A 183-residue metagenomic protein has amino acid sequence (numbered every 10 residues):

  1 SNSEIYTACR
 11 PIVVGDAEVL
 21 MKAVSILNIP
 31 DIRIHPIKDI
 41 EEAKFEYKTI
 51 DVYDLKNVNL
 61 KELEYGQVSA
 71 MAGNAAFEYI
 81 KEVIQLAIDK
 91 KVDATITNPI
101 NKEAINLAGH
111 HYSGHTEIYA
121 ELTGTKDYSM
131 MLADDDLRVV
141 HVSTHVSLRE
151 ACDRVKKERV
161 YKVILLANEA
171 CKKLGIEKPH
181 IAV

Functional and structural regions predicted by a protein language model:
S1-H115, E158-A182: Contiguous, glycine/small-aliphatic-enriched amphipathic segments in soluble metabolic enzymes
N59-E64, V140-A151: A short small-residue
I100-K102, H110, D136-L137, H145-L148: Short acidic/polar capping segments at secondary-structure boundaries
E117-K126, V146-K172: Active-site glycine-rich loop that binds ribose-phosphate moieties when present
E121-L137: Short, flexible loop segments at boundaries between secondary-structure elements
L132-V140, T144, I181: Mobile beta-alpha loop/short-helix "lid" or hinge segments that flank ligand
